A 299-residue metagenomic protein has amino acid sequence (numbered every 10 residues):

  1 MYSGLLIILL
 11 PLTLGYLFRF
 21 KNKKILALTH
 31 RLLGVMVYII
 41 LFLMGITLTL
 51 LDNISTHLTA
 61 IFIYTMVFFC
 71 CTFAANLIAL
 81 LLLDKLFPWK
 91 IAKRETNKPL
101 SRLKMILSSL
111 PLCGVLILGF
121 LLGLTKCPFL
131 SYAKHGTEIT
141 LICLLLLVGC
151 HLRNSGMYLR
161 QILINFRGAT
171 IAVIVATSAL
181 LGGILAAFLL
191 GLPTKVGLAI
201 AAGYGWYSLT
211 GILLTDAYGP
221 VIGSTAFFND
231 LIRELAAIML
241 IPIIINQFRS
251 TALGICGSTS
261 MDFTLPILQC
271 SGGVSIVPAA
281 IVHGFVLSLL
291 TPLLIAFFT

Functional and structural regions predicted by a protein language model:
M1-T13, L33-G34, Y64-A75, P111 (+4 more regions): Structural signature of hydrophobic alpha-helical transmembrane segments
Y2-G4, L43-I54, F120, T177-L189 (+2 more regions): Hydrophobic alpha-helical transmembrane segments in multi-pass integral membrane proteins
S3-L12, S55-I78, S108, L112 (+3 more regions): Entry/N-cap segments of selected transmembrane alpha helices and their immediately preceding amphipathic helices
I8-R19, I40-T47, C70-L80, L112-L124 (+3 more regions): Hydrophobic core segments of alpha-helical transmembrane domains in multi-pass membrane transport and ion-translocation
P11-F18, L33-H57, L118-G123, E138-Q161 (+2 more regions): Hydrophobic transmembrane alpha-helices of secondary-active transporters and Na+-translocating membrane complexes
L12-Y16, Y64-R94, T170-L214, I232-I245: Transmembrane alpha-helices that form the ion-translocation and gating core of multi-pass ion transport proteins
N22-L33, T49-T65, F87-M105, F129-H135 (+4 more regions): Interfacial helix-loop-helix linkers and transmembrane-helix boundary segments in multi-pass membrane proteins
G45, L50, V196-A236, Q247-V282: Alpha-helical membrane segments and immediately flanking helix-loop junctions that form or couple to the substrate/ion
